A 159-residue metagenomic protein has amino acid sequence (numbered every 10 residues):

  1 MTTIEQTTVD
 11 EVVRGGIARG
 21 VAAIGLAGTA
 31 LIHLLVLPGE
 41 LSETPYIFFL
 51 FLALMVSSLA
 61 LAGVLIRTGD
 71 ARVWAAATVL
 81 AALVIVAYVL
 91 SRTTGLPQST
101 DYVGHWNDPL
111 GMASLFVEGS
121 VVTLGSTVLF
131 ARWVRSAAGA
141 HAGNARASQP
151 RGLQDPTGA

Functional and structural regions predicted by a protein language model:
T2-A159: Membrane-interface extramembranous regions
